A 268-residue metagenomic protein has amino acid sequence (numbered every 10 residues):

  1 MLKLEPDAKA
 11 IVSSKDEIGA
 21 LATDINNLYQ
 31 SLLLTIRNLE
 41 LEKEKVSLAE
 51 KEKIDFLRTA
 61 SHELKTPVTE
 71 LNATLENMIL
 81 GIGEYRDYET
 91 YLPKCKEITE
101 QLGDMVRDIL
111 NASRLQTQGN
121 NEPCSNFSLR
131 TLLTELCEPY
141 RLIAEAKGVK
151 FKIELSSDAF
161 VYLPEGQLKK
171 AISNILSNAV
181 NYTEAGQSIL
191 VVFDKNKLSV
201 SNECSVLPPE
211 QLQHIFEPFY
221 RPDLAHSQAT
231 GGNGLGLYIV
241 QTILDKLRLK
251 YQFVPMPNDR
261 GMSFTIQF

Functional and structural regions predicted by a protein language model:
M1-L57, L75-L80, E84, P93 (+7 more regions): Membrane-proximal HAMP signal-relay module
S13, P123-N126, E145, K150-F160: Conserved catalytic submotifs in the C-terminal HATPase_c
E100-S113: Coiled-coil phosphoacceptor/dimerization helix of two-component systems
T117-E122, F160-P164: Conserved micro-motifs of the catalytic ATP-binding
L129, V206-E217: Short helix N-cap motif at coil->helix boundaries in the Bergerat
A179-V180: Short helix-loop "hinge" at the ATP-lid/N-box region of the Bergerat-fold HATPase_c
G186-K197: Short beta-strand/loop element within the Bergerat-fold HATPase_c
R248-P255: Glycine-rich ATP-binding loops of the HATPase_c
